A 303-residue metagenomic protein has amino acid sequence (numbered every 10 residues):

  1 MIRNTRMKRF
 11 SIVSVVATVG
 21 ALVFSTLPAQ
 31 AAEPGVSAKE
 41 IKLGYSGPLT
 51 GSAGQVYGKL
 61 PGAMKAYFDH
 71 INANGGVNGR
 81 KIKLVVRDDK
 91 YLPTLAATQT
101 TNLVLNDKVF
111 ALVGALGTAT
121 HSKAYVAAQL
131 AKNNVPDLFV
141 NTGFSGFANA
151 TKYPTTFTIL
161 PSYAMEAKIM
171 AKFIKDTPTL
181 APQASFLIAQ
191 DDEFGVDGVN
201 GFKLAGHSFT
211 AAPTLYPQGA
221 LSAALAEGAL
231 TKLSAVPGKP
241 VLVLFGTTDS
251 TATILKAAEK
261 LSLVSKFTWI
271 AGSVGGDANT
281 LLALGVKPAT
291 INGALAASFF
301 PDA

Functional and structural regions predicted by a protein language model:
M1-I41: Short, low-complexity disordered leader/linker segments with a strong preference for bacterial N-terminal type II
A31-Y45, G76-K81, K175-Q183: Immediate post-signal peptide segment of exported/extracytoplasmic ligand-binding proteins
A32, E40, Q55-G62, N74-A150 (+3 more regions): Beta-alpha junction/loop-to-helix N-cap segments that form part of ligand/metal-binding clefts
K39-K59, A184-A189: Short beta-strand segments enriched in small/hydrophobic residues
I71-N78, L130-V135, G206-T210, E259-K266 (+1 more regions): Short helix-capping segments at alpha-helix termini
T94-T98, S145-G146, P154-L261: Extracellular/periplasmic Venus flytrap/periplasmic-binding protein
L103-G117, V135-V140, A184-A189, P237-T248 (+2 more regions): Periplasmic-binding protein-like
A258-A303: Extracellular/periplasmic periplasmic-binding protein-like sensory domains
